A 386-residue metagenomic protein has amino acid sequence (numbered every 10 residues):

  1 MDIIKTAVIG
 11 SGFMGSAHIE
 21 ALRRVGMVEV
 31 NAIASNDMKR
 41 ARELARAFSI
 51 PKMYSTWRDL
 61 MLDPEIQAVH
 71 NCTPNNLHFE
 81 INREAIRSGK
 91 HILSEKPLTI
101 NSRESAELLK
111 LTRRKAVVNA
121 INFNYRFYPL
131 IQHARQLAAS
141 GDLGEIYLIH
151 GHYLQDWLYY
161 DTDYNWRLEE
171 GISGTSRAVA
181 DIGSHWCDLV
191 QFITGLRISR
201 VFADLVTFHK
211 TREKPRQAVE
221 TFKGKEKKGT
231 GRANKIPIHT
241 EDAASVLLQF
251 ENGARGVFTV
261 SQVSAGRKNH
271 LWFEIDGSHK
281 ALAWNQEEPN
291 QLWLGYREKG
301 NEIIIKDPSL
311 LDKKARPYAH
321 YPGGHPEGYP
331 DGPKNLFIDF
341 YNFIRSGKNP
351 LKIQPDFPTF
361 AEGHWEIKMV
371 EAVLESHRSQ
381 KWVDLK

Functional and structural regions predicted by a protein language model:
M1-F48: N-terminal Rossmann-like dinucleotide-binding module
I3, V8, A68-H70, A106 (+3 more regions): C-terminal helix-rich "cap/oligomerization" subdomain common to oxidoreductases
G15, Y54, N71, S94 (+3 more regions): Hydrophobic residues in well-ordered beta-strands that form the structural core
E43-I50, L108-T112: Short, conserved SAM-binding/catalytic segment of Class I S-adenosyl-L-methionine-dependent methyltransferases
I50-W57: Conserved SAM-binding strand-loop segment of SAM-dependent methyltransferases
A68, P74-N75, F79-R126, G141: Beta-strand-loop-alpha-helix segment that lines the small-molecule cofactor/substrate pocket of alpha/beta enzymes
N124, K210-E241, S245, Q249-N252 (+2 more regions): C-terminal glycine/acidic-rich active-site capping loop/insertion
Y125-P237, L292, Q380: Predominantly a Rossmann-like dinucleotide-binding segment in NAD(P)-dependent oxidoreductases
